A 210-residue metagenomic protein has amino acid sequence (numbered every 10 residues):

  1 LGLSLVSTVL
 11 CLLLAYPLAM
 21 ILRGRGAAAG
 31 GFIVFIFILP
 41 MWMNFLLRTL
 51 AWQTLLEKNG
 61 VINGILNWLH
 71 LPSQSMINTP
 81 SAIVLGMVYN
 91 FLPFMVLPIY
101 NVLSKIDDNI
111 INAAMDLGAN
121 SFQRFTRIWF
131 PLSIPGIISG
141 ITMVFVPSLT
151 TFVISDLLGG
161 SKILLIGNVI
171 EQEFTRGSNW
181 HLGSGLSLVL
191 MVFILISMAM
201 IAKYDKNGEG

Functional and structural regions predicted by a protein language model:
L1-V9, T175-S178: Periplasmic/extracellular loop-to-transmembrane helix junction in inner-membrane transport proteins
S4, T8-Y16, M20, I99 (+6 more regions): Hydrophobic positions within alpha-helical transmembrane segments of bacterial inner-membrane proteins
L5-F37, N109-I111, K203: Transmembrane-helix boundary motif in ABC transporter permease subunits
R25-I33, V61, T79, N109 (+4 more regions): Membrane-helix interface segments
F35, L39, Y89, F94-D108 (+1 more regions): Transmembrane alpha-helices
T49-V88, F122, L158-K162: Membrane-interfacial helix termini and adjacent extracytoplasmic/periplasmic loops of multi-pass transporters
T54, F152-W180: Glycine-rich helix-loop "coupling/hinge" segments at transmembrane-helix boundaries in multipass transporters
Y100-M115, S184-G210: C-terminal transmembrane helix and the adjacent membrane-cytosol boundary/short C-terminal tail of inner/organellar
